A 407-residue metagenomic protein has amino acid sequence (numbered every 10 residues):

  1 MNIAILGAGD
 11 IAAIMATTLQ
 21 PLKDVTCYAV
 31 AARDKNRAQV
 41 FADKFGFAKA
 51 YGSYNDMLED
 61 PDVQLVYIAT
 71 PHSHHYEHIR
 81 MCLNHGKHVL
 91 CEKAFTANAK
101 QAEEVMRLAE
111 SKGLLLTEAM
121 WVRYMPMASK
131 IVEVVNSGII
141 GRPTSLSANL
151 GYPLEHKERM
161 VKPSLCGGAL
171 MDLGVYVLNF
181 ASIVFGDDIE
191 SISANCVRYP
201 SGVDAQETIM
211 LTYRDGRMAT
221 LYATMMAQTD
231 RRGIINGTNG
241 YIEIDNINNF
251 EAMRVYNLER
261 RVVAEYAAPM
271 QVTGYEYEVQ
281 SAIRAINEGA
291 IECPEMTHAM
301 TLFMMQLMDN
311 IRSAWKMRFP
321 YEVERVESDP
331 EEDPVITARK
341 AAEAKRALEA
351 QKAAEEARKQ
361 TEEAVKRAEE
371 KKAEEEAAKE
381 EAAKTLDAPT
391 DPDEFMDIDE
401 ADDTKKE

Functional and structural regions predicted by a protein language model:
M1-F45: N-terminal Rossmann-like dinucleotide-binding module
N2, V25-A29, Q64-V66, G168 (+2 more regions): Short active-site oxyanion
K49-P61: Short acidic low-complexity segments
L65-H72, Y76-R123: Beta-strand-loop-alpha-helix segment that lines the small-molecule cofactor/substrate pocket of alpha/beta enzymes
L65-Y67, R214, R284-R367, K372-A377 (+2 more regions): C-terminal helix-rich "cap/oligomerization" subdomain common to oxidoreductases
V122-S193, P200: Predominantly a Rossmann-like dinucleotide-binding segment in NAD(P)-dependent oxidoreductases
N179-A252, Q280-A290, E322-K340: Contiguous beta-strand/loop segments that form the cofactor/metal-binding neighborhood of enzyme cores
A268-Q280, M296: Active-site loop of classical SDR/Rossmann-like NAD(P)-dependent oxidoreductases, centered on the catalytic Tyr-X3-Lys
